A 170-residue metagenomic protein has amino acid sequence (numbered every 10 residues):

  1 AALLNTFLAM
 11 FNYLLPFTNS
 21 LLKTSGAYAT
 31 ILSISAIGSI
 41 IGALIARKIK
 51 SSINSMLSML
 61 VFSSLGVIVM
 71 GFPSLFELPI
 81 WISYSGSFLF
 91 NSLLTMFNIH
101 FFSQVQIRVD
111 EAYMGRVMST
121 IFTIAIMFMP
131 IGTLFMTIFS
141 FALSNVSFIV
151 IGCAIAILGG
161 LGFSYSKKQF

Functional and structural regions predicted by a protein language model:
A1-M10, F88-S92: Pair of pore-lining "gating" transmembrane helices in MFS-fold secondary transporters
L15-F170: C-terminal transmembrane bundle of multi-pass solute transporters/carriers
